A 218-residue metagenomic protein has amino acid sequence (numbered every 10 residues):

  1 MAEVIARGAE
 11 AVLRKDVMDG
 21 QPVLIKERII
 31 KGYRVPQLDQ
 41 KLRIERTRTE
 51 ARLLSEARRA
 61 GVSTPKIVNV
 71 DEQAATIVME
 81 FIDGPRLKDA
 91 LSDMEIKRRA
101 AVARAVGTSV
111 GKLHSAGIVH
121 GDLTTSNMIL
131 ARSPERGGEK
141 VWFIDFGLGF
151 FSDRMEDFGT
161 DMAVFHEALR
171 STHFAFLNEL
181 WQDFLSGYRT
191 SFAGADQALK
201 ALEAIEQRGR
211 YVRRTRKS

Functional and structural regions predicted by a protein language model:
A2-R48: ATP-binding glycine-rich loop module of kinase domains
R43-R46, R58, V62-V106: Conserved structural core of kinase catalytic domains
V110-I118: Protein kinase catalytic-loop region centered on the HRD/HxD motif
I118-T125: Catalytic-loop of the protein kinase fold
N127-F143: Conserved protein kinase catalytic/activation segment
W142-S218: C-lobe/activation-segment region of protein kinase-like
